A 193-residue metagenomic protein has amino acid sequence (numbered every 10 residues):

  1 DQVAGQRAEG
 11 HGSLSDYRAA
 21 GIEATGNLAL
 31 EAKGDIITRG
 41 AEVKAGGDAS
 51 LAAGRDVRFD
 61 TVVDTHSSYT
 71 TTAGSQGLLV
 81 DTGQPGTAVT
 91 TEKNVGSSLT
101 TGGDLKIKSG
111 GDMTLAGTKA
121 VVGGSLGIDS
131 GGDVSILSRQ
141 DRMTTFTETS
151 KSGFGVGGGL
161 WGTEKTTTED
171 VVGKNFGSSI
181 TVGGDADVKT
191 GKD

Functional and structural regions predicted by a protein language model:
D1-D193: Binding/recognition "hotspot" determinant
